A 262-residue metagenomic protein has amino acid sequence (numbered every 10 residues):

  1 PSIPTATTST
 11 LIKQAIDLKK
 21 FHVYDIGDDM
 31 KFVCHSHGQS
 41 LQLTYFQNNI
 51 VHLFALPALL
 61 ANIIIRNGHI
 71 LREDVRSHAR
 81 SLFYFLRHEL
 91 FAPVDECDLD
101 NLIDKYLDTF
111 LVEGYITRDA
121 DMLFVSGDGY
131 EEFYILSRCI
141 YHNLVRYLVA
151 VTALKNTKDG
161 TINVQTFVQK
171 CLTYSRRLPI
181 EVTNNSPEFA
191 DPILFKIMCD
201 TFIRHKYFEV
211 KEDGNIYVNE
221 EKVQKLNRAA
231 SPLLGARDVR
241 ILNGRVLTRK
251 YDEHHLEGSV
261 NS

Functional and structural regions predicted by a protein language model:
P1-S262: Membrane-interfacial terminal anchoring regions of lipid-handling membrane enzymes
